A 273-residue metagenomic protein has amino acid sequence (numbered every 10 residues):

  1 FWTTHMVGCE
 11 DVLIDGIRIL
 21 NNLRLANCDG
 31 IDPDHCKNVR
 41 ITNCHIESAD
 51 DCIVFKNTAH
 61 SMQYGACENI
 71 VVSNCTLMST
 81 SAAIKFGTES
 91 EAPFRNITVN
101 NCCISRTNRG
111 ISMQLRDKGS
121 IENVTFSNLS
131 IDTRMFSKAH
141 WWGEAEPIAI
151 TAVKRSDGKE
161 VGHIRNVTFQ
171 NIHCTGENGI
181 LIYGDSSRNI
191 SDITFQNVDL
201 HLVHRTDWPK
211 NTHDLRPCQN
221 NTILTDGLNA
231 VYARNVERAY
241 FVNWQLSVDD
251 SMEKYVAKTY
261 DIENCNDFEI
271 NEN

Functional and structural regions predicted by a protein language model:
F1-N273: Extracellular/periplasmic carbohydrate-active domains that bind, remodel, or depolymerize complex polysaccharides
